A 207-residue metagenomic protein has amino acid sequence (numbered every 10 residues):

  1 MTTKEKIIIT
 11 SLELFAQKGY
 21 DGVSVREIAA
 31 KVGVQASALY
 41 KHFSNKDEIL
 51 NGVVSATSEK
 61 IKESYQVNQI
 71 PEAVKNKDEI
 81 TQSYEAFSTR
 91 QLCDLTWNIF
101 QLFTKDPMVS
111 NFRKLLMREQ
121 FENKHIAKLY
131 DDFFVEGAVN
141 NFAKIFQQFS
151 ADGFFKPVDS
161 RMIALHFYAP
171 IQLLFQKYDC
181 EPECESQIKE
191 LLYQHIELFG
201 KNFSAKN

Functional and structural regions predicted by a protein language model:
E5, I9, K114: Short alpha-helical elements of helix-turn-helix
K6, L14-T57: Helix-turn-helix
V53, Q91, L95, M108-F112 (+3 more regions): Residue-level detector of well-ordered alpha-helical segments, enriched for hydrophobic/aromatic packing positions
S55-K62, V67-Q69: Short, basic, alpha-helical segments at the C-terminal edge of helix-turn-helix-like DNA-binding modules
Q66-D106, A164-F167: Hydrophobic alpha-helical connector segments
R90, T104-A151: Amphipathic alpha-helical packing segments from all-alpha helical-bundle domains
T96-I99, R113-M117, F167, I171 (+1 more regions): Short alpha-helical scaffolding segments that buttress acidic/His motifs in well-ordered protein cores
K128-D132, E136, F146-E197: Hydrophobic/aromatic-rich alpha-helical bundle segments in the mid-to-C-terminal region
